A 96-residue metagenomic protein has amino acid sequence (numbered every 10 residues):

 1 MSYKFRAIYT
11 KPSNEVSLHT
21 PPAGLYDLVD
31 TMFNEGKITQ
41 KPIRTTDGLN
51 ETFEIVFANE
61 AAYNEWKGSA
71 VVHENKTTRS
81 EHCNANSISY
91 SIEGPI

Functional and structural regions predicted by a protein language model:
M1-T52, V56-A70, I88-I96: Short S/T/G/P-rich N-terminal loop/turn motif that feeds into the first structured element of a domain
N75-E93: Conserved short beta-strand edge segments in small beta-sheet-based binding/regulatory domains
